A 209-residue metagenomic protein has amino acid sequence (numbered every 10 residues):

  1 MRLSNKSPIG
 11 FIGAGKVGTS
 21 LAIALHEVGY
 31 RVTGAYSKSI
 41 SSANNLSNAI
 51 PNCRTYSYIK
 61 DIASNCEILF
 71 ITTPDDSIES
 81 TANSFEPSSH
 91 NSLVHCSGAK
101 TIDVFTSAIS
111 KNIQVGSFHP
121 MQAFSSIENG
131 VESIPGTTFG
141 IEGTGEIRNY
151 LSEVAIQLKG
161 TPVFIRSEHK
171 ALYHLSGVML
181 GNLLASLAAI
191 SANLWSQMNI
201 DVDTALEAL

Functional and structural regions predicted by a protein language model:
M1-D61: NAD(P)+-binding Rossmann beta1-loop-alpha1 motif at the extreme N-terminus of oxidoreductases
R2-S4, I62, E86, V131-I134 (+1 more regions): Solvent-exposed alpha-helices and their adjacent loops that cap or buttress functional pockets in soluble metabolic
N5-S7, N91, T137: Nucleotide donor/acceptor-binding cores
G10-F11, I71, I141: Hydrophobic Val/Ile/Leu positions in short beta-strands of Rossmann-like dinucleotide-binding domains
Y30-R31, I113, G160, I200: Short phosphate-binding/catalytic loops that engage adenosine nucleotides
I40, I50-N129: Rossmann-like NAD(P)(H) cofactor-binding subdomain of soluble oxidoreductases
S42-A49, G130-L209: Internal alpha-helical scaffold of NAD(P)-dependent oxidoreductase catalytic cores
